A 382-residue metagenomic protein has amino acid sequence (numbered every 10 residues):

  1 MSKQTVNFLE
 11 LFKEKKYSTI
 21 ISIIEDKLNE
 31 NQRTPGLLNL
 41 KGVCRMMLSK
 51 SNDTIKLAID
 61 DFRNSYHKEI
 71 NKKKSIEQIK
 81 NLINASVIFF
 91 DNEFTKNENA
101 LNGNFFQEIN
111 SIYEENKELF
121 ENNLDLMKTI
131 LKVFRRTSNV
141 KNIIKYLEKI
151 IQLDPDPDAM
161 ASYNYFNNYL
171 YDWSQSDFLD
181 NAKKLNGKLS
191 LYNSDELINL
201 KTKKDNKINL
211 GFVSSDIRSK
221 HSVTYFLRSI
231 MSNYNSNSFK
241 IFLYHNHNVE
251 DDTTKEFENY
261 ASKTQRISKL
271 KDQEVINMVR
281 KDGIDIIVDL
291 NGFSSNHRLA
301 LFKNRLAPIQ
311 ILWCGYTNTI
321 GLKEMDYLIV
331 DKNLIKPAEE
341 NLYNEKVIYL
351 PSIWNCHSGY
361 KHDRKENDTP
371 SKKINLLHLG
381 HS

Functional and structural regions predicted by a protein language model:
M1-L376: Alpha-helical solenoid repeat scaffolds of the TPR/TPR-like class and their adjacent stem/linker regions that mediate
